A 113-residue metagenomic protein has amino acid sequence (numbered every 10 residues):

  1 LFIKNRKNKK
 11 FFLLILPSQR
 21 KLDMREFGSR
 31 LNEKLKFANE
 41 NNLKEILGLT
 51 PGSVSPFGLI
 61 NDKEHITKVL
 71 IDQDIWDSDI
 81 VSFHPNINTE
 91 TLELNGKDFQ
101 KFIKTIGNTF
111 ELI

Functional and structural regions predicted by a protein language model:
L1-I113: Extended, low-hydrophobicity, polar/charged segments
